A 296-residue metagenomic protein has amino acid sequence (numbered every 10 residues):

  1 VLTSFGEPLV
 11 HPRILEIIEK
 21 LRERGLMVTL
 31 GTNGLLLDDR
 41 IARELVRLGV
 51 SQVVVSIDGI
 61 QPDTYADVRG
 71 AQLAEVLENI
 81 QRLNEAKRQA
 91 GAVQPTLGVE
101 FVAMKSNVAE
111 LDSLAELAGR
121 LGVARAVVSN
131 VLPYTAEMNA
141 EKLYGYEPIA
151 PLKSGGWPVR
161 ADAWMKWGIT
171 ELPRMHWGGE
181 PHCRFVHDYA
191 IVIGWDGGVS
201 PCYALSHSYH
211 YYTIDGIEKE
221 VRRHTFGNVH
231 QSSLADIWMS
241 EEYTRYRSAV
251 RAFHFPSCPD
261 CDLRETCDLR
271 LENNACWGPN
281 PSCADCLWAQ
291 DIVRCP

Functional and structural regions predicted by a protein language model:
V1-T29, L35-S51: Conserved Radical SAM active-site core
T3, G31, E100-V102, C261: Short hydrophobic segments within beta-strands
G6, V10, G34, I57 (+3 more regions): Structured beta->alpha junctions
P8, F101, K105, P151-S154 (+2 more regions): An alpha-helix initiation/capping motif
E16, K20, R82-E85, D236: Residue-level signal for well-ordered alpha-helical scaffold segments within enzymatic catalytic domains
R24-M27, R43-S232: Radical SAM enzyme [4Fe-4S]-AdoMet core and its adjacent flexible, acidic and glycine-rich loops/tails across
A204-P296: Flexible mid-to-C-terminal extensions adjoining Fe-S/redox cofactors in radical SAM and related proteins
